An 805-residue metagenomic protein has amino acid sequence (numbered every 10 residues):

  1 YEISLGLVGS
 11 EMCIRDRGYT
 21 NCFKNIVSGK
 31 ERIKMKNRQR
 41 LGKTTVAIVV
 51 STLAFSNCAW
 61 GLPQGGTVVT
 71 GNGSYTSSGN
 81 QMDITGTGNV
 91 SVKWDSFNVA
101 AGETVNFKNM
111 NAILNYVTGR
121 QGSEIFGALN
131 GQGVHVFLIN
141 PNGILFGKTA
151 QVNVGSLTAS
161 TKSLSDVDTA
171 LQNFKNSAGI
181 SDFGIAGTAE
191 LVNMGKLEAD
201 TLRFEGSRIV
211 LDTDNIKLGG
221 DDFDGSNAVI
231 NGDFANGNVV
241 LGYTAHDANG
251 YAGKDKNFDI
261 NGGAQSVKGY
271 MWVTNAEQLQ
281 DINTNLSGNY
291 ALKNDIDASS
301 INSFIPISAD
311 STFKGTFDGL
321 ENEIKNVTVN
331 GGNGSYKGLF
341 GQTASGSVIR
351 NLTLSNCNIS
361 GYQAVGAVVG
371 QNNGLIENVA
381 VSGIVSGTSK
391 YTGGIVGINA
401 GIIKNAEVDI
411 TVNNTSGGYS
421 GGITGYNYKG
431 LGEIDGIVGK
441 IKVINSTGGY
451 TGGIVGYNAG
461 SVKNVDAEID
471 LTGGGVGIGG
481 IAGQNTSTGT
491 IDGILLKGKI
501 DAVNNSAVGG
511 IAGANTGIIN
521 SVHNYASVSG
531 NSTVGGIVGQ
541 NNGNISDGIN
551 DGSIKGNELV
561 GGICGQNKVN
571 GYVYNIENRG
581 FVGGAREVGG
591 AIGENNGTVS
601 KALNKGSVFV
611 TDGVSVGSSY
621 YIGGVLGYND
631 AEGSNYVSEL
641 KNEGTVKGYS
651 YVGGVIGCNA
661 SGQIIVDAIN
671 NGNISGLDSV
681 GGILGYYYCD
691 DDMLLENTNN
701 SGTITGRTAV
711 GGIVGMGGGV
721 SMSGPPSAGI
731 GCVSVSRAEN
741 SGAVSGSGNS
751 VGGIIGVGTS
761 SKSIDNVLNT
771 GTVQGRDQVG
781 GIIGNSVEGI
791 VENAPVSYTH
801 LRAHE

Functional and structural regions predicted by a protein language model:
Y1-I3, L7-R17, T799-E805: Conserved small/polar residues in nucleotide/adenosyl-binding loops
I3-E11, V152-V154, A252-D255, L286-S287: Extracellular interaction modules
E11, R15-K34: Short, Lys/Arg-enriched N-terminal segments with co-localized hydrophobic residues within the first ~10-30 amino acids
K36-W60: Gram-negative bacterial Sec-dependent N-terminal signal peptides
R38, C58-T213, K217, F317 (+1 more regions): Solvent-exposed adhesion/ligand-recognition segments of exported proteins
G219-R802: Surface-exposed repetitive/solenoidal architectures
